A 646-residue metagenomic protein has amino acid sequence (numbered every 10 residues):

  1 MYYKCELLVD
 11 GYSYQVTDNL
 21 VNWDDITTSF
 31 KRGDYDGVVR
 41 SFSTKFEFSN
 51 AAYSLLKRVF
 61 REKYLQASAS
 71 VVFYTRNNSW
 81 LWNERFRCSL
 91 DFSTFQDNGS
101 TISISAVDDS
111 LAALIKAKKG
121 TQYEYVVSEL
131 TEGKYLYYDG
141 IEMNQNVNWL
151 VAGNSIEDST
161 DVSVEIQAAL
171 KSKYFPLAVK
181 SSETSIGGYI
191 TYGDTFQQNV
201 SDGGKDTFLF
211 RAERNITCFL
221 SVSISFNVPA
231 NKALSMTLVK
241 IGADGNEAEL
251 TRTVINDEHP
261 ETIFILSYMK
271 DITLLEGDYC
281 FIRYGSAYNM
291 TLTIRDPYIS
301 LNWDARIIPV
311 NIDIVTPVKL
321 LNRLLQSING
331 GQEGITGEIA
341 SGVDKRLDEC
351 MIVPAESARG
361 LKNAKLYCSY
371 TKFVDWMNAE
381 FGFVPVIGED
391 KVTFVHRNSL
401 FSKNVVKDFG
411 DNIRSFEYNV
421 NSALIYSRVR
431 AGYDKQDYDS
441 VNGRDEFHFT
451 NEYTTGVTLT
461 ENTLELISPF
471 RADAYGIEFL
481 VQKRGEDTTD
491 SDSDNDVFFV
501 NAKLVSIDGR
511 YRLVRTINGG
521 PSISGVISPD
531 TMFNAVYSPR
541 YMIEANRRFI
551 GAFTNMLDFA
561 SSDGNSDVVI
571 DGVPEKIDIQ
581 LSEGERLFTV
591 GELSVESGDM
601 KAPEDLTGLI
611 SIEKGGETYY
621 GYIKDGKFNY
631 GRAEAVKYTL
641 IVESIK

Functional and structural regions predicted by a protein language model:
M1-F86, D91-E276, T291, S402-K403 (+1 more regions): Juxtamembrane "anchor/assembly" segments of surface/extracellular structural proteins
N77, A112-P176, L220, N302-K407: Charged- and aromatic-enriched interaction segments used to assemble and dock large macromolecular complexes
S100-I102, C280, D390-T393: Hydrophobic residues embedded in beta-strands of well-ordered beta-sheets
I282-N289: Short beta-strand-plus-loop segments that form exposed binding edges in beta-rich domains
N289-P297: Edge beta-strands of jelly-roll/beta-sandwich modules across compartments, strongly enriched in secreted/luminal
